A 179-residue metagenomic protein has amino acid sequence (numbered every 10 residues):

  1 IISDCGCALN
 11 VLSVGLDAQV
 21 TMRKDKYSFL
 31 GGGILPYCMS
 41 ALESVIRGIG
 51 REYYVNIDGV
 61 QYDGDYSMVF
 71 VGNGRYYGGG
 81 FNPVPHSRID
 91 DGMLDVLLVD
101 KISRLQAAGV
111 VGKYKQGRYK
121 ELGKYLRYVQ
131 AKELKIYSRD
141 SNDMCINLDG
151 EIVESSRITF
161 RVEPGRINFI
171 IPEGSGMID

Functional and structural regions predicted by a protein language model:
I1-S67: Catalytic core of DAGKc-family lipid kinases
S13, D17, F70-V84, I152: Glycine-rich phosphate/pyrophosphate-binding beta-alpha loops
D17-V20, D63-D65, Y77-G80, R104-A108: Short acidic/glycine-rich loop or secondary-structure boundary segments that cap or lie
S28-P36, P85-Q106: Gly/Ser/Thr-rich active-site loops/lids in small-molecule metabolic enzymes that frequently grip phosphoryl groups
C38-L42, R51-D58, G79-V84, Y119-L122 (+1 more regions): Glycine-rich, charged/polar anion/phosphate-binding loops that engage phosphate groups from diverse ligands
I49-R51, D65-S67, D90-D95, Q130-K132: A generic structural signal for short beta-strands and their flanking turns/coil linkers
I57-D58, D63, R88, L98-D179: ATP/nucleoside-binding phosphotransfer catalytic cores, i.e., glycine-rich phosphate-binding loops
